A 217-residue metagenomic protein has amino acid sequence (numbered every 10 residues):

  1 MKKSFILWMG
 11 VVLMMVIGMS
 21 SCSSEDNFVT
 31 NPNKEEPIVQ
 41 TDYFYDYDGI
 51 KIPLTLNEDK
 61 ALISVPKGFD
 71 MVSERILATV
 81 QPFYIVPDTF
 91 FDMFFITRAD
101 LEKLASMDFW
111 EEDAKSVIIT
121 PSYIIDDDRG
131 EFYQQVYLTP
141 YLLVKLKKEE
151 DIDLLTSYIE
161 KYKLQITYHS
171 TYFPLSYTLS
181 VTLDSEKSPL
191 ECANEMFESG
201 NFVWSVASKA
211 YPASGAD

Functional and structural regions predicted by a protein language model:
M1-M9: Bacterial N-terminal signal peptides that target proteins for export
F5-I6, V16-Q40: Bacterial Sec-dependent N-terminal signal peptides
L13: Phosphate-proximal small/polar/acidic motifs at interfaces that engage nucleotide phosphates, polyphosphates
N31-T55: Post-signal peptide N-terminal segment of mature Sec-exported envelope proteins
N57-D59: Terminal targeting/pro-maturation regions of precursor/exported proteins
A61-M93: N-terminal, post-signal-peptide region of Sec/Tat-exported proteins
S73-V80, S106-D108, T156-K161: Short, aromatic/basic amphipathic alpha-helical patches
V86-E149, S157-Y158, Q165-D217: Autoinhibitory propeptides
